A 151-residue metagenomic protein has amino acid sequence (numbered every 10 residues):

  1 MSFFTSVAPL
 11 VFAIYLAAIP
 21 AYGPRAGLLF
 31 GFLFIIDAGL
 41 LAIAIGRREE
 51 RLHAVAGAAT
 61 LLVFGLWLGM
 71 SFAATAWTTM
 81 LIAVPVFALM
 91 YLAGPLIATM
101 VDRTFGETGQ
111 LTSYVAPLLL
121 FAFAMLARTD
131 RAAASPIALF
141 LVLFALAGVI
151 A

Functional and structural regions predicted by a protein language model:
M1-A151: Extended, compositionally biased regions that are outside compact catalytic cores
